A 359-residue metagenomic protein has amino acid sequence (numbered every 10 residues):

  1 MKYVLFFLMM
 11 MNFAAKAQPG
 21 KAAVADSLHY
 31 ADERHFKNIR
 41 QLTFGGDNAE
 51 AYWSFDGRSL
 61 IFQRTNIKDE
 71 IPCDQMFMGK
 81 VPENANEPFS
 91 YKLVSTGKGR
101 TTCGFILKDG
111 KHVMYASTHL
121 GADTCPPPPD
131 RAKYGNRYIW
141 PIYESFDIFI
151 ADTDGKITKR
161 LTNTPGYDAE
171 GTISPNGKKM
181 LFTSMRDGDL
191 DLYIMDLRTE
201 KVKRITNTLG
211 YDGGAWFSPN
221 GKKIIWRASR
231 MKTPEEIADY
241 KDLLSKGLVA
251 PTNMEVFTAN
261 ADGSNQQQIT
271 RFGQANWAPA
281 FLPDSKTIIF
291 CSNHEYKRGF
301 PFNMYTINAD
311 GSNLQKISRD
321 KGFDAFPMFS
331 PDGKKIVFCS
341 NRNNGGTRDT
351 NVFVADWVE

Functional and structural regions predicted by a protein language model:
M1-P19: Bacterial Sec-dependent N-terminal signal peptides
P19-K37, F146: Blade/loop signatures of beta-propeller domains
S27-H29, N38-I71: Beta-strand-rich domains and repeat architectures in extracellular enzymes and scaffolds, especially beta-propellers
F44-D47, Q63-M76, S95-T101, A116-D147 (+9 more regions): A flexible loop/linker signature enriched in serine peptidases of the S9 family
F55-D56, K108-D109, P175-N176, P219-N220 (+2 more regions): Residue-level detector of Asp-centered blade-edge/turn motifs that repeat once per structural unit in beta-propeller
L60-I61, V113, M180, I224 (+2 more regions): Hydrophobic beta-strand positions that form the internal "hydrophobic ladder" of WD40/Gbeta-like beta-propeller blades
V81-N84, D152-K156, D196-E200, N260-S264 (+2 more regions): Short loop/turn segments that connect beta-strands within beta-propeller blades
